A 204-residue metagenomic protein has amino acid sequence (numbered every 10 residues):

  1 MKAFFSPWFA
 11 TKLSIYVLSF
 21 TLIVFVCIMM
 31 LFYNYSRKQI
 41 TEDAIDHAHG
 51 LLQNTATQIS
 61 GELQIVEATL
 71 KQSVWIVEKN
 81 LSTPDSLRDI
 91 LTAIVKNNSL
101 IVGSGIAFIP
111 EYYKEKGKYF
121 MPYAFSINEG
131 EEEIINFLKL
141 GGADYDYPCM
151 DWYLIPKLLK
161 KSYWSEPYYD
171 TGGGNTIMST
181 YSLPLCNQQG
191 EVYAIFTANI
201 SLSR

Functional and structural regions predicted by a protein language model:
A3-K38, E42, D46: Extreme N-terminal signal-anchor transmembrane helix of membrane signaling/transducer proteins, especially in bacteria
A10, S14, N54, S86-I90 (+3 more regions): Short, conserved clusters of charged catalytic residues that mark active-site and nucleotide-handling motifs
L22, D43, H47, G61 (+4 more regions): Generic alpha-helical secondary structure signal
A44-D46, L158-W164, E191, I195-S203: Short, positively charged
H49, Q53, S60-N97, I101 (+1 more regions): Extracellular/periplasmic ligand-binding regions of membrane signal-transduction receptors
T57, Y168-D170, L185: Short beta-turn/strand-loop junction motif enriched in small, turn-promoting residues
K96-S162, P167-T176: Extracellular/periplasmic ligand-sensing ectodomains of membrane signal-transduction proteins
G174-R204: Conserved beta-strands of PAS-like sensory domains
